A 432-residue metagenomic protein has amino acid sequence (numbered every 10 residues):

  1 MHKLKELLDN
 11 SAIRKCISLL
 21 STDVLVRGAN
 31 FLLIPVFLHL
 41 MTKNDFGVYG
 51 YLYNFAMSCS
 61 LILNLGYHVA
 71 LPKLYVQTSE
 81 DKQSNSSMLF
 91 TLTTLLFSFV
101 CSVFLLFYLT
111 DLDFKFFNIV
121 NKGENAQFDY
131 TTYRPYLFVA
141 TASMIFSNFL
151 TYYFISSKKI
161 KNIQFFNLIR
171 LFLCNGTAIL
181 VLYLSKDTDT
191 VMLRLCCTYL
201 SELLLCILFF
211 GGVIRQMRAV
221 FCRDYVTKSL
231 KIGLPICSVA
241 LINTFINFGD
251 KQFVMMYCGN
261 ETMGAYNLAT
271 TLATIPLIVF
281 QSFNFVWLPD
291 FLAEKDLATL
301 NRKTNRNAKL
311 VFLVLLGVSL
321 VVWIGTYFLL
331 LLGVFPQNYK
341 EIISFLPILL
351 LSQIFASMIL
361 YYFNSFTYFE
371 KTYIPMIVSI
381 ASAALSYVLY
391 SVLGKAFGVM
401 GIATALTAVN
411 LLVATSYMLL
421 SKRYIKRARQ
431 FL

Functional and structural regions predicted by a protein language model:
M1-A12, I119-D129, K161, T188-L195 (+3 more regions): Interhelical loop/hinge segments that connect adjacent transmembrane helices in multipass membrane
I13, L112-L137, N260, I324-S357 (+1 more regions): Interfacial segments at transmembrane-helix termini and the short loops linking adjacent helices
K15-I34, N167-C174, V191-V213, R223-P289 (+1 more regions): Transmembrane helical elements of multi-pass membrane transporters/channels
K15-V26, L52, L61-D113, F128-P135 (+1 more regions): Membrane-water interface segments that mark the loop-to-transmembrane alpha-helix transition
F46-G50, N54, R134, N260-T271 (+1 more regions): Small-residue hotspots at the loop-to-helix junctions and early N-terminal turns of transmembrane alpha-helices
Y51-Y53, P135, Q164-R215, T270 (+2 more regions): Hydrophobic alpha-helical transmembrane segments
L63-S79, A273-A298, T367-Y368: Helix-loop junctions and terminal segments of transmembrane helices in multi-pass membrane transport/translocation
L74, S143-F165, L351-V378: Membrane-interface junctions at transmembrane-helix termini in multi-pass inner-membrane proteins
